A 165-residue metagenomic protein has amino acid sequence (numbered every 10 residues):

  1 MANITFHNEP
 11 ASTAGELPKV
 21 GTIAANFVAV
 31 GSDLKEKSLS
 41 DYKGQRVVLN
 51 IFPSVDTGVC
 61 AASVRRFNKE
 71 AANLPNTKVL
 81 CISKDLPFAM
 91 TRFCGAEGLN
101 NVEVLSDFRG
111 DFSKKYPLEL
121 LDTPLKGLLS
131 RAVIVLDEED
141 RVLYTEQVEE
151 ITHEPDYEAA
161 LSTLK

Functional and structural regions predicted by a protein language model:
M1-K165: Chalcogenol-based redox active-site neighborhoods
